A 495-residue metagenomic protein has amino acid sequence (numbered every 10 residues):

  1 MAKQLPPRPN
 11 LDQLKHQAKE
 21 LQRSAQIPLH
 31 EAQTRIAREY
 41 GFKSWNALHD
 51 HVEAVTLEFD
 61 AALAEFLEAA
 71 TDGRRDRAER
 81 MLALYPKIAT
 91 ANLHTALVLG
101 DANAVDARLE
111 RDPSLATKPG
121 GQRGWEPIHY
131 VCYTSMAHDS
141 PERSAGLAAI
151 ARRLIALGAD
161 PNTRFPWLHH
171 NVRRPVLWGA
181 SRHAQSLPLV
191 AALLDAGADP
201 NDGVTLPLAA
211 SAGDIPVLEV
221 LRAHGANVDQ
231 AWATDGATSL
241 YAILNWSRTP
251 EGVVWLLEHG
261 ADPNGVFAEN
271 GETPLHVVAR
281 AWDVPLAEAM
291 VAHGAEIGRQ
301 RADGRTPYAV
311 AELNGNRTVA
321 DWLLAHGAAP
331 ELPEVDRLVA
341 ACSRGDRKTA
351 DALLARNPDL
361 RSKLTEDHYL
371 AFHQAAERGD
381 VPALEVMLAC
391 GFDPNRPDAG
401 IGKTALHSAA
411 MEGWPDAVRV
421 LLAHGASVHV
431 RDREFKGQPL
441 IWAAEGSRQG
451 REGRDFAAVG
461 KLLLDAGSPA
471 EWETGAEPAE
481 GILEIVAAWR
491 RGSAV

Functional and structural regions predicted by a protein language model:
M1-E79, L99: Intrinsically disordered, low-complexity eukaryotic regions enriched in glycine, serine and charged residues
Q26-H51, R280-H326: Extended, hydrophobic interaction surfaces within ordered domains
E58-E68, I88, N92, H224 (+3 more regions): Ankyrin-repeat-protein effector appendages
D60-F66, I88-T95, T117-H138, R164-S181 (+9 more regions): Ankyrin-repeat boundary/"N-cap" motif
E68-T71, T95-D101, Y130-L147, N171-Q185 (+8 more regions): Ankyrin repeat A-helix N-terminal signature
R77, A104, I150, P188-L189 (+8 more regions): Conserved ankyrin/ankyrin-like repeat signature
L82-P86, L109-L115, A151-D160, A191-A198 (+8 more regions): Ankyrin repeat domain, specifically the short helix-to-loop turn at the C-terminus of the second helix of each repeat
E272, H276-Q300, P415-L462: Ankyrin-repeat and related helical/solenoid repeat scaffolds used for protein-protein interactions
